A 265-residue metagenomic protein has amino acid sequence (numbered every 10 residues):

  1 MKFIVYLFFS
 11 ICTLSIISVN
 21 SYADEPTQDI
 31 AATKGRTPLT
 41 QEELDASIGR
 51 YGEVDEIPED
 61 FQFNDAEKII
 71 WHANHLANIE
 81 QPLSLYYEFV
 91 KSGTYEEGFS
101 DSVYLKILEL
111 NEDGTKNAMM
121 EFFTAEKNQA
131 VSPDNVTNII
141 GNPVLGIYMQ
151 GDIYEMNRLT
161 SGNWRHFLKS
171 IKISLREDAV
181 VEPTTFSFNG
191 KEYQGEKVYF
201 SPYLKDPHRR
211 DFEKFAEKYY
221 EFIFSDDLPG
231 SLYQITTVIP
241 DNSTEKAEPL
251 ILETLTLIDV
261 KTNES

Functional and structural regions predicted by a protein language model:
M1-V5: Positively charged n-region of N-terminal signal peptides that target proteins for export
L7-I16: Bacterial N-terminal signal peptides
V19-A23: Sec/Tat signal peptide C-region and signal peptidase I cleavage site
D24-N135, T160-S265: Acidic, serine/threonine-rich low-complexity disordered tracts
N128-S161: Cysteine-nucleophile protease catalytic domains, especially the papain-like/related folds used in DUB/UBL proteases
